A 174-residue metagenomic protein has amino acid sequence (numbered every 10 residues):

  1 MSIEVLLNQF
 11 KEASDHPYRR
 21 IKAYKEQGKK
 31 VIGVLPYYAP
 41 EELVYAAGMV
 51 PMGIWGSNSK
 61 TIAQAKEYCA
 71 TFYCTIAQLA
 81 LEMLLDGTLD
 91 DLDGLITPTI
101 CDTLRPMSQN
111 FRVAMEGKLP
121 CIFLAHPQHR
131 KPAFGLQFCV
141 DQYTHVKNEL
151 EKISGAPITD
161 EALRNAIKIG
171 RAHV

Functional and structural regions predicted by a protein language model:
M1-H173: An N-terminal assembly and electron-transfer interface module characteristic of large anaerobic redox and radical
